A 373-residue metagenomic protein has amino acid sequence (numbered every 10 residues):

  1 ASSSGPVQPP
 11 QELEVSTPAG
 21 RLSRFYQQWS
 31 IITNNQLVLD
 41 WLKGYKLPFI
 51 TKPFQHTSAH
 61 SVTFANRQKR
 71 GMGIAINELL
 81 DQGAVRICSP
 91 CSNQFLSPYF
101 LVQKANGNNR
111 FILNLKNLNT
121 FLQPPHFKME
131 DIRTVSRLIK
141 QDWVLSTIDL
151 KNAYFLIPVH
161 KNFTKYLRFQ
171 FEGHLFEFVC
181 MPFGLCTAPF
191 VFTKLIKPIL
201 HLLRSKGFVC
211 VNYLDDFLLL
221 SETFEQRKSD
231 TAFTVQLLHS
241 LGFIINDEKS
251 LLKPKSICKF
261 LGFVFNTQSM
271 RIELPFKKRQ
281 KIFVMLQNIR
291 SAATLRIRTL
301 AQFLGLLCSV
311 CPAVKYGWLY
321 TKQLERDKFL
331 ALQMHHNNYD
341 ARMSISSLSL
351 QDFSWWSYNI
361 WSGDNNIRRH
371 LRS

Functional and structural regions predicted by a protein language model:
A1-F127, H174, V211-D216, V314-I345: Reverse-transcribing Pol proteins
L37, P189-L238: Active-site palm subdomain of RNA-directed nucleic acid polymerases
S61-G71, V85-N93, A105, F121-F127 (+9 more regions): Conserved, non-catalytic sequence blocks in retroelement Pol enzymes and Pol-derived host proteins
L79, W143, Y154, H174-F208 (+1 more regions): Conserved pre-motif C helix in the palm subdomain of viral-like polymerases
C91-N93, P98-N108, E130-V144, N365-S373: A short acidic-Thr-Gly-centered motif at the start of a beta-strand
N106-N119, V135-V159, T299-Q302, S373: Conserved catalytic palm subdomain of right-hand nucleotidyl-transferase polymerases, strongest for RNA-directed enzymes
N114, D149-K151, G184, S205-F224 (+4 more regions): Catalytic palm active-site di-aspartate
Q123, E177, L252-L371: C-terminal reverse transcriptase regions that engage the nucleic-acid substrate
